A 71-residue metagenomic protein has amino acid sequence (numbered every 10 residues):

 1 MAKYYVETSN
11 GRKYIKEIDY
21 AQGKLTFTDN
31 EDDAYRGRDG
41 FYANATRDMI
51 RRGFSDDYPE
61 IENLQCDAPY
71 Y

Functional and structural regions predicted by a protein language model:
A2-N30: Short aromatic-glycine-(Arg/Gly/Cys) micro-motifs in beta-strand/loop hairpins
D33-Y71: Short, mixed-charge low-complexity intrinsically disordered segments
